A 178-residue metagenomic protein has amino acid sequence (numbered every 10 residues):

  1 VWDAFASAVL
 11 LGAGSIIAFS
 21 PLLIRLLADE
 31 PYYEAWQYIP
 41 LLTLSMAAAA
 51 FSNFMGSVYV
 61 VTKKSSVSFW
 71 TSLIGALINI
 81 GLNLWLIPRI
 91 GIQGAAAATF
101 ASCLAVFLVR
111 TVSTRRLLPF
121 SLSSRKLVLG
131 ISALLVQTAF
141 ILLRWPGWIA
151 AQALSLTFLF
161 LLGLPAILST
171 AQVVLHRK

Functional and structural regions predicted by a protein language model:
V1-S72: Specific pore-lining/lateral-gate transmembrane helices of multi-pass inner-membrane transport and insertion machines
V9, A13, L22, M46 (+5 more regions): Residue-level recognition of pore/gate-forming positions within transmembrane alpha-helices of multi-pass
A13-P21, L26, Y38-L41, I80 (+3 more regions): Membrane-embedded alpha-helical segments of multi-pass transporters/permeases
R25-L26, V61, P88, R115-R116 (+1 more regions): Transmembrane helix-loop junction
E34-Y38, L122, K126-G130, W148-A153: Residue-level signature of transmembrane alpha-helical entry/exit and packing/kink sites in multi-pass membrane
W36, S66, S72-L108, V112 (+1 more regions): Membrane-interface helix-loop junctions in multi-pass transport and translocation proteins
M55-K63, R110-S124: Alpha-helical transmembrane segments
F120, A139-K178: Membrane-proximal transmembrane or re-entrant/amphipathic helices at the cytosolic face
